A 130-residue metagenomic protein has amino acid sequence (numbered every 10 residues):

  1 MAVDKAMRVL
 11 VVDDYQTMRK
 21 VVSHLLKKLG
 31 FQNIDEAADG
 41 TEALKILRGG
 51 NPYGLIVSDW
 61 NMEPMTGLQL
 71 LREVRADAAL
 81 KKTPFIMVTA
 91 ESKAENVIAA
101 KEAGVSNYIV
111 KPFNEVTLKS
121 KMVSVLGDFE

Functional and structural regions predicted by a protein language model:
Q16-D35: Two-component/phosphorelay signaling modules centered on CheY-like receiver
S23, Q69, S92-N107: Alpha4 helix (beta4-alpha4-beta5 surface) of REC/receiver domains from two-component response regulators
E36-K45, G67: Helix N-cap/capping motif at the beta->alpha junctions
K45, L68-K81: Short amphipathic alpha-helix used as the core "switch/output" element in two-component signaling
N51-V57: Active-site beta3 strand of CheY-like receiver
M62: Receiver (REC) domain active-site loop signature in two-component systems and cognate sites in sensor histidine kinases
F113-M122: C-terminal output helix
